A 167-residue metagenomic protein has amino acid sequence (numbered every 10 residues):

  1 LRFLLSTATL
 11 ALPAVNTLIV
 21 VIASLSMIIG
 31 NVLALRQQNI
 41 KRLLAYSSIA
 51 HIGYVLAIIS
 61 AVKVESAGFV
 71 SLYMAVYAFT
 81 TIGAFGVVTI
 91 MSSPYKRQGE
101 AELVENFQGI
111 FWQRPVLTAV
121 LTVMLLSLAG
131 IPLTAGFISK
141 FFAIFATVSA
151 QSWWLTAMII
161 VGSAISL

Functional and structural regions predicted by a protein language model:
L1-L167: Alpha-helical transmembrane segments of multi-pass membrane proteins predominantly involved in bioenergetics
